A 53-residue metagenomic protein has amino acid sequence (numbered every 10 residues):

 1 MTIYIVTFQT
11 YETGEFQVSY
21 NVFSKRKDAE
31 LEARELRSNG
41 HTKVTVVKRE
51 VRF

Functional and structural regions predicted by a protein language model:
T2-Y4, T42: Short beta-strand/loop motifs in extracellular/secreted proteins, especially within beta-sandwich accessory domains
Y4-T10: A short beta-strand micro-motif
T13-G14: Acidic, low-complexity, intrinsically disordered interaction modules
V18, L31-F53: Short, mixed-charge low-complexity intrinsically disordered segments
F23-R26: Conserved aromatic
